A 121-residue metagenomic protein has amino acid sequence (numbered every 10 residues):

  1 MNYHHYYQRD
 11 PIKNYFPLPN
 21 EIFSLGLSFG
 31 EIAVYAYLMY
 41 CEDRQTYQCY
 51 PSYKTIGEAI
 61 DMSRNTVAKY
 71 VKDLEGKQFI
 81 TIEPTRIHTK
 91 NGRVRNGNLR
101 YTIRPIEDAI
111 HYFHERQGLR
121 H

Functional and structural regions predicted by a protein language model:
M1-N65, K72, V94: Short recognition helix of helix-turn-helix/winged-helix DNA-binding domains
N65-H121: Winged-helix/helix-turn-helix nucleic-acid-interaction surface
